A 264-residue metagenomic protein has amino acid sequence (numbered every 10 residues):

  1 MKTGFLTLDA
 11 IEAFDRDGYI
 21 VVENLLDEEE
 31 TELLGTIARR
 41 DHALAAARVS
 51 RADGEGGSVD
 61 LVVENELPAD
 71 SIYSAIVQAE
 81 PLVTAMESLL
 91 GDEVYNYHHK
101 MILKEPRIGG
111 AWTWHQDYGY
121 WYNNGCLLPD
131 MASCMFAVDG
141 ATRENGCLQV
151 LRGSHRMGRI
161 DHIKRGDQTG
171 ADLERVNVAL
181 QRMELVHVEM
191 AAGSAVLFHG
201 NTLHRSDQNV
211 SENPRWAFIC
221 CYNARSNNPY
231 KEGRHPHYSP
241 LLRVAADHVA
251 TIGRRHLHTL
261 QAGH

Functional and structural regions predicted by a protein language model:
M1-D17, V22-N124, I163, G233 (+1 more regions): Non-heme Fe(II)-dependent double-stranded beta-helix
D41-G54, A195-L197, N201-H264: Non-heme Fe(II)/2-oxoglutarate
V59, Q116-Y118, Q168-R182, P214 (+1 more regions): Short, surface-exposed loop/helix-turn segments at secondary-structure junctions that function as lids/hinges flanking
D92-H99, G110-W112, D130-F136, G146 (+1 more regions): Generic beta-strand structural signal
E105, T142, M157, A224-S226 (+1 more regions): Feature marks short, surface-exposed loop/turn motifs that line or immediately flank catalytic pockets and channel
T113-Q116, N123-G125, E144-V150, R159-I163 (+1 more regions): A short secondary-structure junction signal
N124-R143, E189-M190, C221-A224: Short, conserved beta-strand element in jelly-roll/cupin
A141-L203: Double-stranded beta-helix
